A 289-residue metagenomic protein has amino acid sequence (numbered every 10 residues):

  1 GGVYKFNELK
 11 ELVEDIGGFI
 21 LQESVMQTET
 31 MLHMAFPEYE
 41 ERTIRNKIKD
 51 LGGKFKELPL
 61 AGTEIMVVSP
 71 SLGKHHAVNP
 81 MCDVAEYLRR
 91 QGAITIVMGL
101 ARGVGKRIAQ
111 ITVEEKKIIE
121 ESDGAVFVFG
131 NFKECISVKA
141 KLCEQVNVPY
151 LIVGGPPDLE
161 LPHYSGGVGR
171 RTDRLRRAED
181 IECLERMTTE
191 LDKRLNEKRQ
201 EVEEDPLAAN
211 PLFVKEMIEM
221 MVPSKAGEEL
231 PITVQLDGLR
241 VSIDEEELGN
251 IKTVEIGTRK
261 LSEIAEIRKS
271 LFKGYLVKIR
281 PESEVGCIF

Functional and structural regions predicted by a protein language model:
G1, L32-E40: Short beta-strand-to-loop capping motifs
G1, T30, M66-V68: Short glycine-/aliphatic-rich beta-strand segments at the starts of folded cytosolic domains
G1-K5, L72-A77: Short, surface-exposed ligand-recognition loops at beta-strand->loop->(often short) alpha-helix junctions that present
G2-L21, I44: Short amphipathic alpha-helix segments
G17-I20, Q27, P37-E40: Compact, well-ordered interaction domains used in eukaryotic information-processing assemblies
F19-V25, N46-V67: Conserved short beta-strand edge segments in small beta-sheet-based binding/regulatory domains
V84-Y87, Q91-V254: Long, charge-rich C-terminal accessory regions
G238-F289: C-terminal, charge/polar-rich interaction regions
